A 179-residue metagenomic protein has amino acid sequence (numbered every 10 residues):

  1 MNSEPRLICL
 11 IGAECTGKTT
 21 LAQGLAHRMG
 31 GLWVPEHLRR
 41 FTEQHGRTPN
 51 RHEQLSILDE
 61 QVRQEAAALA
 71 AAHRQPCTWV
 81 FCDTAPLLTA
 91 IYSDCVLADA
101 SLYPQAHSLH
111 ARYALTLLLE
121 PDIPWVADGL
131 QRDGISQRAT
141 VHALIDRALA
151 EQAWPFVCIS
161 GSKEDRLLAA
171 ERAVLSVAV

Functional and structural regions predicted by a protein language model:
M1-P5: Phosphate-binding P-loop
L10: Hydrophobic anchor at the beta1->P-loop junction of P-loop NTPases
E14: The conserved Walker
K18: Conserved lysine of the Walker
Q23-A66, A170: Conserved substrate/cofactor phosphate-moiety recognition/catalytic segment in nucleotide-dependent phosphotransferases
R47-D99: Conserved nucleotide-sensing/catalytic segment adjacent to the nucleotide-binding pocket in NTP-handling enzymes
V96-E171, A178: A glycine- and Lys/Arg-enriched "phosphate-lid" helix/loop adjacent to the NTP-binding pocket of small-molecule kinases
